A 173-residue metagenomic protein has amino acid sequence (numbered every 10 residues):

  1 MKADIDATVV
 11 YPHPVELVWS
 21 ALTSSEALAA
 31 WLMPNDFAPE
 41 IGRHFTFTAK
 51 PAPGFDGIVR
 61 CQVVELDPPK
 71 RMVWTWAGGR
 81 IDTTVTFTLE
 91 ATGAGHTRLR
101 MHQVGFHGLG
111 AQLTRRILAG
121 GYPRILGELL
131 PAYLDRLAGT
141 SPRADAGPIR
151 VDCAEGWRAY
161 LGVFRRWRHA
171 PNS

Functional and structural regions predicted by a protein language model:
M1-A3: Extracellular beta-rich ligand/substrate-recognition surface
D6-A7, H13, L17, T23-I58 (+2 more regions): Short beta-edge strand/loop motif at the mouth of beta-sheet-based domains
V9, M101-V104: Short, hydrophobic/aromatic-enriched beta-strand segments in well-ordered soluble domains
V18, L28, F45-F47, V63 (+5 more regions): Hydrophobic pocket/interface hotspot
A21-L22, L66: Conserved catalytic core of Hanks-type protein kinase domains
L22, L32, W76, L134: Short, flexible helix/strand-to-coil boundary loops that buttress conserved ligand/catalytic motifs in alpha/beta
M33-F37, H44, A52-H96, V104-H107: Hydrophobic-ligand binding "helix-grip"
G105-S173: A conserved amphipathic terminal alpha-helix motif
